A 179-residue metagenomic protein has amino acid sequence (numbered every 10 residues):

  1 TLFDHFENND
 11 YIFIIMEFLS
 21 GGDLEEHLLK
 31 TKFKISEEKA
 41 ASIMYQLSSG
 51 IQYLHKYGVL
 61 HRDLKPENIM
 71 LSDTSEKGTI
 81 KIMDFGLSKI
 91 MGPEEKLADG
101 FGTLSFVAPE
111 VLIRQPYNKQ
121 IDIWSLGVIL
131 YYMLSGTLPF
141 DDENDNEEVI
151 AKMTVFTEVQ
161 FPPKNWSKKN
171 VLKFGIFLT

Functional and structural regions predicted by a protein language model:
H5: Activation-segment/catalytic-loop signature of the eukaryotic protein kinase fold
N9-D23, H27: Conserved short submotifs of the Hanks-type protein kinase catalytic core that shape the nucleotide-binding pocket
I43-M44: Activation segment signature within eukaryotic-like protein kinase domains
S49-V59: Protein kinase catalytic-loop region centered on the HRD/HxD motif
D122: Conserved catalytic-loop aspartate of Hanks-type protein kinases
S135-P139: Structural helix C-cap motif within protein kinase domains
